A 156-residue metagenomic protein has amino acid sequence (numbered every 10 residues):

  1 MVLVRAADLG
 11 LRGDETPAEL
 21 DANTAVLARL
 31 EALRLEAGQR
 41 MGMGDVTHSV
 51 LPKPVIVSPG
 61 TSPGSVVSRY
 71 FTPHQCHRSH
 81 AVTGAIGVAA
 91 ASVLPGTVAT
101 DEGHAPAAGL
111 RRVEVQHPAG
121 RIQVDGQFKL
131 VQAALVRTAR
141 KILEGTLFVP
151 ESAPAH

Functional and structural regions predicted by a protein language model:
M1-H156: Active-site proximal loop and beta-alpha junction motif in alpha/beta enzyme cores
